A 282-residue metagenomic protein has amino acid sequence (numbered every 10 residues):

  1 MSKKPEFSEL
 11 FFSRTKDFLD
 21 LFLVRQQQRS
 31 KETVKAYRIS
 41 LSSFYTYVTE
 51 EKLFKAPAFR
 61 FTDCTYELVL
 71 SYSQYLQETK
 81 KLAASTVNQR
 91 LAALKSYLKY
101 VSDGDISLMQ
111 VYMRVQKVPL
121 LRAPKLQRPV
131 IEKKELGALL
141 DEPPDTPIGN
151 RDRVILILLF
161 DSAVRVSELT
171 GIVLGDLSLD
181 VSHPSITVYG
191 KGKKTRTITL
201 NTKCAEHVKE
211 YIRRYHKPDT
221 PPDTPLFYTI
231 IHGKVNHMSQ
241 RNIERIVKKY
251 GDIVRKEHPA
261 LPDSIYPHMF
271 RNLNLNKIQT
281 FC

Functional and structural regions predicted by a protein language model:
M1-C282: Conserved catalytic core of the tyrosine transesterase superfamily
